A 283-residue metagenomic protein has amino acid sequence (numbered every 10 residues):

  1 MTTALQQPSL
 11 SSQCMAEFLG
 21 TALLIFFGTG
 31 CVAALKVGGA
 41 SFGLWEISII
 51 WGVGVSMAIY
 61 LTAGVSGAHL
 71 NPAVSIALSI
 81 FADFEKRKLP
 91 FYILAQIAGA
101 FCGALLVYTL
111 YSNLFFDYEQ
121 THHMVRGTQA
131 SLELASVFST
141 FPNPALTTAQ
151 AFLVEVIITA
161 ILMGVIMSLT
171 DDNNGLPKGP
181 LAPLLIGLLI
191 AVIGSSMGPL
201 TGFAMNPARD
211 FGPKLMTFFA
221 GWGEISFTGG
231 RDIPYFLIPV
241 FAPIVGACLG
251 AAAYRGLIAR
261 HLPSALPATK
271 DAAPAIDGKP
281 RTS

Functional and structural regions predicted by a protein language model:
M1-S283: Membrane-interface helix-loop junctions and terminal tails of multi-pass membrane proteins
